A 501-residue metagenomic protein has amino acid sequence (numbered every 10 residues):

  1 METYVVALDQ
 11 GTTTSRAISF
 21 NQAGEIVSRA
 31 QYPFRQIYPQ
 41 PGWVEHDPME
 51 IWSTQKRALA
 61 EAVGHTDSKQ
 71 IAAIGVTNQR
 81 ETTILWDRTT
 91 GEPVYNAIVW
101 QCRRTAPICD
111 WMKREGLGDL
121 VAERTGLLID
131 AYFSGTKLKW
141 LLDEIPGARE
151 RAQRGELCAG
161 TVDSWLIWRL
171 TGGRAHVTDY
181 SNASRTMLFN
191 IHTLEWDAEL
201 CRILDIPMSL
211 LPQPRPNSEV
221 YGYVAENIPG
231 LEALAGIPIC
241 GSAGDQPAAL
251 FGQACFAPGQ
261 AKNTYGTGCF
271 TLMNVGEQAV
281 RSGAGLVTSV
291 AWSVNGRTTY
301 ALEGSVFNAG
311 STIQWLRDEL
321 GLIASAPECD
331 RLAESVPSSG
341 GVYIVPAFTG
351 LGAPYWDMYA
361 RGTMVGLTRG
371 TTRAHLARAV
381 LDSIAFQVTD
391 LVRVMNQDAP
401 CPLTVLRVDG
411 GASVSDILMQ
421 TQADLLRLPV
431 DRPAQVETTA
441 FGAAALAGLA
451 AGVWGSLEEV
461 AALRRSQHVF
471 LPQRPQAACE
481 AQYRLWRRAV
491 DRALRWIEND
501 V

Functional and structural regions predicted by a protein language model:
M1-Y95, E123, P229-P238, L426-V430 (+2 more regions): N-terminal glycine/serine-rich phosphate-binding loop of ATP-dependent small-molecule kinases, especially carbohydrate
V6-L8, A106, M112-H176, M187-I203 (+1 more regions): Active-site core segments that coordinate phosphate-bearing ligands/cofactors across diverse enzyme families
A60-V99, L128-S134, I167-N190, R215-P216 (+1 more regions): Short beta-strand-loop/turn "lid" adjacent to the catalytic site in phosphate-handling enzymes
G64-D67, P207, A399: Extracytoplasmic/secreted proteins and extracellular or luminal domains
C102: Carbohydrate-associated surface elements
I203-L210: A structural motif corresponding to the C-terminal end of an alpha-helix and its immediate exit/capping segment
L211-V220, D330-E334: Short linear loop/turn motifs
